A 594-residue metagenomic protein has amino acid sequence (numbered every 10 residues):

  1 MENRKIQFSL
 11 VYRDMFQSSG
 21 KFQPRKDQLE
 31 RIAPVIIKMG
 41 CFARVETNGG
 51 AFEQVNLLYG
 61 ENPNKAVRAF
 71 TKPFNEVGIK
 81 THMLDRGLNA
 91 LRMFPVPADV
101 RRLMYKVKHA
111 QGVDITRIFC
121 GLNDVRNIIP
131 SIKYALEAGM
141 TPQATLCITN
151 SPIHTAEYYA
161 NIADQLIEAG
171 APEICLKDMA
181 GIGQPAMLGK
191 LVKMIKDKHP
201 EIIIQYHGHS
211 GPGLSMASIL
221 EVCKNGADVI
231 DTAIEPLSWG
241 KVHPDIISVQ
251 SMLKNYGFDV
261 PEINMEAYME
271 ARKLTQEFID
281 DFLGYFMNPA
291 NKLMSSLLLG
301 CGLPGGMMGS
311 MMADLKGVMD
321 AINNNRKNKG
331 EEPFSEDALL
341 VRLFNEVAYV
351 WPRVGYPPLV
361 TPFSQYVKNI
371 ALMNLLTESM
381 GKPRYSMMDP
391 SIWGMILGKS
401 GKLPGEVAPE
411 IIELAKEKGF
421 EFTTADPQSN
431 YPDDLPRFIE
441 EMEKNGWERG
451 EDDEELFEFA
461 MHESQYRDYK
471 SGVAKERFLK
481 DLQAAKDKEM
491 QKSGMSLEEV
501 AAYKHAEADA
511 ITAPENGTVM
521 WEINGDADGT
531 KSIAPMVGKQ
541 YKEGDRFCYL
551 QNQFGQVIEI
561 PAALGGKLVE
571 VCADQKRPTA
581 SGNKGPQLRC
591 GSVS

Functional and structural regions predicted by a protein language model:
R13, I37-V55, A290-L298, G302-D509: Terminal or standalone catalytic/regulatory effector modules within metabolic enzymes and repeat proteins
M15, I118, I174, G226 (+2 more regions): Conserved, mostly hydrophobic/aromatic
P34, G49-D164, G181-Q184: Active-site beta->alpha loop and helix N-cap motifs at the rims of alpha/beta catalytic domains
I118, D178, N225-P244: Glycine-rich phosphate-binding active-site loops on the catalytic face of alpha/beta enzymes
E157-L166, P212-D228: Catalytic cores of alpha/beta
S238-I263, E270: C-terminal helical cap(s) of enzyme catalytic domains, especially alpha/beta-barrels
M495-Y549, Q556-E559, G565, E570: Acidic, low-complexity mobile loops and tails
P535-L550, K576-G591: A structural signal for short beta-strand/turn segments enriched in small hydrophobics and glycine
